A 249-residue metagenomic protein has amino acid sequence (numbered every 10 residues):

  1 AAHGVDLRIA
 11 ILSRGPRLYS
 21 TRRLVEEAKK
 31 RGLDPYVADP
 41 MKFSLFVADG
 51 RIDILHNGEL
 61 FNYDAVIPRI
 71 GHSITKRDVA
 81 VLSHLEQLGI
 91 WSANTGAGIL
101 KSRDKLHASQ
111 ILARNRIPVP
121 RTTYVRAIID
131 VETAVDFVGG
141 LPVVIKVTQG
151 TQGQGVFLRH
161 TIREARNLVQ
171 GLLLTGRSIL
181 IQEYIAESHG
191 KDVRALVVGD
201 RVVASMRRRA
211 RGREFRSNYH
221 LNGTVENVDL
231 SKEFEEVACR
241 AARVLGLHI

Functional and structural regions predicted by a protein language model:
H3-R14, Y19-E26, P35, F46 (+7 more regions): Active-site nucleotide/adenylate-binding loops and adjacent lid/helix of ATP-dependent enzymes
P40-K42, A97-I99, R209-A210: Short, acidic/turn-prone active-site loops that include or flank metal/cofactor- and phosphate-binding residues
M41, G71, T148, Y184-I185 (+1 more regions): Anionic group-transfer/hydrolysis microenvironments
M41-N62, H72-D78: Glycine-rich, highly charged phosphate/nucleotide-binding loops
I67-P68: Redox-cofactor binding/interface segments in oxidoreductases and associated redox assembly factors
F157, G171-L172, A186-S188, R201-E214 (+1 more regions): Catalytic core of tubulin tyrosine ligase-like
L168-V169, D192-R209, V237, A241: Beta-strand scaffold of nucleotide-dependent catalytic cores
T175, F215-I249: A long amphipathic alpha-helix within ATP-dependent nucleotide-binding catalytic cores
